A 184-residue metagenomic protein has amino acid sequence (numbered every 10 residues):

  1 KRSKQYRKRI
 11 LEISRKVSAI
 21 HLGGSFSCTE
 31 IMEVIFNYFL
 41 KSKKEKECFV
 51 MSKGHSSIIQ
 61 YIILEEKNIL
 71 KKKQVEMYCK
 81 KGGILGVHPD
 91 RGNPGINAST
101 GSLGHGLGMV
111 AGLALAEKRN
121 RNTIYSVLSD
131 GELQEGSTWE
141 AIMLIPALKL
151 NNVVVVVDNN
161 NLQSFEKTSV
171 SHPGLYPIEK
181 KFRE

Functional and structural regions predicted by a protein language model:
S3-A19, D158: N-terminal capping segment at the start of a domain
Q5, G23, S27: N-terminal glycine-rich anion-binding loops that anchor highly charged ligand groups
E12-L22, R91-N97: Active-site flanking loop/helix segments enriched in acidic
F26-A147: Cofactor-binding active-site loop characterized by glycine-rich and histidine/acidic residues
V50-S52, N152-N159: Short internal beta-strands
N122, V170-E184: Conserved thiamine diphosphate
Q134, N161-S164: Short gly/pro/ser/thr-enriched loop/turn and capping motifs at secondary-structure boundaries
F165-S169: Short, surface-exposed acidic-centric catalytic microdomains
